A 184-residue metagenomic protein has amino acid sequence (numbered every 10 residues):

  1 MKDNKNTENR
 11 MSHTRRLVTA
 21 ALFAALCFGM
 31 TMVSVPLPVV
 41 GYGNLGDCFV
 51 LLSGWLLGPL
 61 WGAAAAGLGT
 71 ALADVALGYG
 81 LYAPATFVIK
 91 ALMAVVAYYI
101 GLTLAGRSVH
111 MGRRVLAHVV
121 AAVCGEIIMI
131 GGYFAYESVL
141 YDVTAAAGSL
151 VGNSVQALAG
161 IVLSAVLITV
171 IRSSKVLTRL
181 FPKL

Functional and structural regions predicted by a protein language model:
M1-L184: Loop-helix junctions at membrane interfaces
